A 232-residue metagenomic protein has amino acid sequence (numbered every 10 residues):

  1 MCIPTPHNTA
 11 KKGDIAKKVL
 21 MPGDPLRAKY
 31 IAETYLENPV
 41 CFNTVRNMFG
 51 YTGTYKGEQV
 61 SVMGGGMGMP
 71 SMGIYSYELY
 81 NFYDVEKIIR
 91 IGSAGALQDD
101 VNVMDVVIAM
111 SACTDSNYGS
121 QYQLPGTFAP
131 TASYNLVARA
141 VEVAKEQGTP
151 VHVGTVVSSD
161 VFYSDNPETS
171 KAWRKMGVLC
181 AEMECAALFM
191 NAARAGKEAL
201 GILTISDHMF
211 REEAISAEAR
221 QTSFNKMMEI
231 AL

Functional and structural regions predicted by a protein language model:
M1-F128, Y134-N135: Metabolite-binding pocket within alpha/beta catalytic cores that recognizes anionic/polar moieties
P25, G95, V157-V161, A187 (+1 more regions): Glycine-rich beta-alpha junction loops
N81, D165, R194, I202 (+2 more regions): Expand to "…catalyze enediolate/carbanion chemistry for C-C bond making/breaking, isomerization, decarboxylation
T127-M176: Active-site rim beta-loop-alpha module in soluble metabolic enzymes
P167-S206: A C-terminal functional module that forms or caps the active site or interfaces directly with catalytic machinery
M209-L232: His/Asp/Glu-rich mid-to-C-terminal helical/loop segments that flank catalytic regions of hydrolases
